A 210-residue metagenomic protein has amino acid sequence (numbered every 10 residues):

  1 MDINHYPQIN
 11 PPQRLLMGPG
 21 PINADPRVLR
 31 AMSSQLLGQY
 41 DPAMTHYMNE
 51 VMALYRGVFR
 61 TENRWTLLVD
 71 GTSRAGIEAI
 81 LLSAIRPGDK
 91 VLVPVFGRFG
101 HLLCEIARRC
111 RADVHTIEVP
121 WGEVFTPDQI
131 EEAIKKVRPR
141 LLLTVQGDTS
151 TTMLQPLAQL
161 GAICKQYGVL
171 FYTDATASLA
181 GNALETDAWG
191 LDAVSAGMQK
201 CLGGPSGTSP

Functional and structural regions predicted by a protein language model:
D2-R14, G18, E50, N63 (+1 more regions): Conserved PLP-enzyme active-site core in the AAT-like
Q13-V69, R74: A glycine-/small-polar-enriched, mobile loop at the entrance of the PLP active site in fold-type I
